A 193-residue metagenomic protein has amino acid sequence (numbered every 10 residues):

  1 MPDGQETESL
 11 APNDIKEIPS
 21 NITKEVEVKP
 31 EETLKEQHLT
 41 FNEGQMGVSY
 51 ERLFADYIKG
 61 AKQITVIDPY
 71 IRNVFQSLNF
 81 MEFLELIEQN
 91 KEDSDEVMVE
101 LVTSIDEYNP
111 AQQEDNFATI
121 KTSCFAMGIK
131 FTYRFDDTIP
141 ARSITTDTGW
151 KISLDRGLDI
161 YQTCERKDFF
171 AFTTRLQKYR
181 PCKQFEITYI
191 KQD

Functional and structural regions predicted by a protein language model:
M1-K59, P69-N73, S77-D193: PLD/PLD-like phosphodiesterase catalytic module centered on the HKD motif
K62-V66: Conserved P-loop NTPase "ATPase switch" module shared by AAA+ and STAND
